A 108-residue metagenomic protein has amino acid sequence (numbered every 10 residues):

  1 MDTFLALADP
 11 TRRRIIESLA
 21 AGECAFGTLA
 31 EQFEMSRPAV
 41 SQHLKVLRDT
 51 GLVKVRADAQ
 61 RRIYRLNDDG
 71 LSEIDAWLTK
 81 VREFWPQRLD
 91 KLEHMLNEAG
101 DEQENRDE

Functional and structural regions predicted by a protein language model:
M1, P10-R13: Short alpha-helical elements of helix-turn-helix
D2, S18-Q32, R37, V46-K54 (+1 more regions): C-terminal regulatory/oligomerization modules of transcriptional regulators
H43: Conserved, mostly hydrophobic/aromatic
A57-I63: Short, Lys/Arg-rich nucleic-acid/phosphate-binding segment
